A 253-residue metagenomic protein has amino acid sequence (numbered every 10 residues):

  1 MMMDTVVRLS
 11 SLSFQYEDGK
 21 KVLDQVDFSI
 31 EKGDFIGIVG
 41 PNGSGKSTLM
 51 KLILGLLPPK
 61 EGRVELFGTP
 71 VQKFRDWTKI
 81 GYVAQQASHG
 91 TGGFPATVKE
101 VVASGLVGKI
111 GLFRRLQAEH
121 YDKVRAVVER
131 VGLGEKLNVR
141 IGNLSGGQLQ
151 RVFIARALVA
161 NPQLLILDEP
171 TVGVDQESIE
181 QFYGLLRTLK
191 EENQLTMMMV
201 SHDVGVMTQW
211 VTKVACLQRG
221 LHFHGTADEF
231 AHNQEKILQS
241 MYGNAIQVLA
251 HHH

Functional and structural regions predicted by a protein language model:
L54: Helix-to-loop junction immediately C-terminal to a conserved catalytic motif
G62-D76: Conserved ABC transporter NBD signature motif
A103, A118-K136: Conserved ABC ATPase "signature" region
N161: Conserved catalytic motifs of ABC-family nucleotide-binding domains
L165-E169: Catalytic Walker B motif of ABC-type/P-loop ATPase nucleotide-binding domains
S201-H202: H-loop/switch region of ABC-family ATPase nucleotide-binding domains
V214-D228: H-loop (His-switch) and adjacent beta-strand-loop-beta switch element of ABC-type ATPase nucleotide-binding domains
